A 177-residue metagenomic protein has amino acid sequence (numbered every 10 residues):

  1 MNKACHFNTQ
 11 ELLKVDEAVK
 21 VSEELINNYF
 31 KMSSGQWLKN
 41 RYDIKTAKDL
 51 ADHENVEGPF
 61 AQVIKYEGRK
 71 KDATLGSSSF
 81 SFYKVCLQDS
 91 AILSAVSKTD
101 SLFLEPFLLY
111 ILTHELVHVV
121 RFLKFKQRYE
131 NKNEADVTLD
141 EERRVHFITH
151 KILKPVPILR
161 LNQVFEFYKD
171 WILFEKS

Functional and structural regions predicted by a protein language model:
M1-F80: A metal-dependent hydrolase signature that marks the N-terminal structural subdomain at the beginning of catalytic folds
N2-T9, D16-K20, H150, K154-S177: Long, well-structured alpha-helical subdomains associated with metal-dependent extracellular/ecto-lumenal hydrolases
S78-L87, E115-L116: Short coil-to-beta-strand
C86-I92, F122: Short loop/turn segments at strand-loop or loop-helix junctions that form parts of catalytic or ligand-binding pockets
A91-L112: Short pre-active-site segment immediately N-terminal to the catalytic Zn-binding motif
A91-V96, A135, D140, L161-F165: Conserved binding/catalytic microenvironments
P106-F107, R121-K151: Post-HEXXH active-site segment of zinc metalloproteases
I111, E115-L123: Catalytic glutamate of the conserved HExxH
